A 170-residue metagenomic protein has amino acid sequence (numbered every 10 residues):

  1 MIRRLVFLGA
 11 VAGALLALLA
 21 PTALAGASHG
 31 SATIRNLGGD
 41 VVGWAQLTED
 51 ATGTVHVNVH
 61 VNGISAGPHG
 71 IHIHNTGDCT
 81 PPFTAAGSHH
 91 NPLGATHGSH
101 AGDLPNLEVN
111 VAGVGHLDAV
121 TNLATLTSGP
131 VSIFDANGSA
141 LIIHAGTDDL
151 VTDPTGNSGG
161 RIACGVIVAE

Functional and structural regions predicted by a protein language model:
I2, V6-G9, A17-E170: N-terminal leader/targeting pre-sequences
